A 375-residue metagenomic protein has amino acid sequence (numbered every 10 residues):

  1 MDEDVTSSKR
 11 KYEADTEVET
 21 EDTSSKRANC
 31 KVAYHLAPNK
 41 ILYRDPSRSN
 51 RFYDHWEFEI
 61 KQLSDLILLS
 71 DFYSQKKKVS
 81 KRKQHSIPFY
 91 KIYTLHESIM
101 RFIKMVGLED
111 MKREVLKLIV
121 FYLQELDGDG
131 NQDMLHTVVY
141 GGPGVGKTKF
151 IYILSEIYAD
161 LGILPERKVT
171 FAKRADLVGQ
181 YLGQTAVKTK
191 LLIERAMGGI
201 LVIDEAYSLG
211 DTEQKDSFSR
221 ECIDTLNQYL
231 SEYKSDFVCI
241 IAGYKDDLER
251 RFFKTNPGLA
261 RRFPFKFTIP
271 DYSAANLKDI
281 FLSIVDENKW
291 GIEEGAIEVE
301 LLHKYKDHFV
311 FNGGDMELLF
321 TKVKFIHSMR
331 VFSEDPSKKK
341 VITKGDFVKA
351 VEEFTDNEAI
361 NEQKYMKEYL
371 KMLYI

Functional and structural regions predicted by a protein language model:
M1-Y90, K234, V238, Y244-E249 (+6 more regions): N-terminal accessory segments that target, anchor, or regulate ATP-driven/P-loop NTPase machines and associated
T94-T137: Pre-Walker A (pre-P-loop) alpha-helix and adjacent loop at the N terminus of AAA/AAA+ ATPase modules, a conserved
D133-R167, E194: Walker A/P-loop
L161-P165, R251-K254, A260, K266-G314 (+1 more regions): Conserved C-terminal "switch" segment of AAA+ ATPases
K168-A196: Short glycine-rich substrate-engagement loop in P-loop NTPases that contacts/grips substrate
A175-Q184, S208-R220, F267: Flexible beta-alpha connector loops of hexameric P-loop NTPases
Y207-E213, I223-P270, A275, E287: Canonical AAA+ ATPase core
S333-I375: C-terminal engagement/docking regions of AAA+ P-loop ATPases
